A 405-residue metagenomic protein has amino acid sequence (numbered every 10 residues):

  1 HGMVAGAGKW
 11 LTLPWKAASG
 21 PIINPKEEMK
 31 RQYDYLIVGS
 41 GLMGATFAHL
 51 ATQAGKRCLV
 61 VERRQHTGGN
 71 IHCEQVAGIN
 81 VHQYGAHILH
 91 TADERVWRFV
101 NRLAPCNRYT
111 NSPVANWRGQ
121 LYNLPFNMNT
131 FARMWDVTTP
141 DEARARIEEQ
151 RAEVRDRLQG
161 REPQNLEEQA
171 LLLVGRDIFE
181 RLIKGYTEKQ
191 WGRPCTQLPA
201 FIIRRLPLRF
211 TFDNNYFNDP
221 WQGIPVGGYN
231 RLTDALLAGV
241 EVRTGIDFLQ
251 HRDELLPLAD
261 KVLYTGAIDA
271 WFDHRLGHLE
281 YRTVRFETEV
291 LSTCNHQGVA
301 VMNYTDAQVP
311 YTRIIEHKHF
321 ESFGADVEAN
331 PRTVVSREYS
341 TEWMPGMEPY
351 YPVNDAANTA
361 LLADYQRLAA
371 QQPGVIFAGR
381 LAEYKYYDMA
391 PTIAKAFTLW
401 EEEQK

Functional and structural regions predicted by a protein language model:
Y35-V60: N-terminal Rossmann-like FAD-binding beta1-loop-alpha1 element of flavoenzymes
T52-A77: Glycine-rich FAD pyrophosphate-binding loop
A54, L249-L368: Mid-domain catalytic core of redox enzymes that form a hydrophobic substrate pocket/lid adjacent to a catalytic redox
H72-V81, L89-A143, L206-F210: A conserved beta-strand/loop capping segment in the N-terminal third of enzymes that catalyze redox or closely related
R118-N123, M128-D260, T265, F272: Active-site/ligand-binding neighborhood in enzyme catalytic cores
A369-K385: Short FAD-binding loop at a beta-strand-to-alpha-helix junction that anchors the flavin cofactor in diverse
I393-K405: Internal hydrophobic alpha-helix adjacent to the cofactor/substrate pocket in enzyme cavities
